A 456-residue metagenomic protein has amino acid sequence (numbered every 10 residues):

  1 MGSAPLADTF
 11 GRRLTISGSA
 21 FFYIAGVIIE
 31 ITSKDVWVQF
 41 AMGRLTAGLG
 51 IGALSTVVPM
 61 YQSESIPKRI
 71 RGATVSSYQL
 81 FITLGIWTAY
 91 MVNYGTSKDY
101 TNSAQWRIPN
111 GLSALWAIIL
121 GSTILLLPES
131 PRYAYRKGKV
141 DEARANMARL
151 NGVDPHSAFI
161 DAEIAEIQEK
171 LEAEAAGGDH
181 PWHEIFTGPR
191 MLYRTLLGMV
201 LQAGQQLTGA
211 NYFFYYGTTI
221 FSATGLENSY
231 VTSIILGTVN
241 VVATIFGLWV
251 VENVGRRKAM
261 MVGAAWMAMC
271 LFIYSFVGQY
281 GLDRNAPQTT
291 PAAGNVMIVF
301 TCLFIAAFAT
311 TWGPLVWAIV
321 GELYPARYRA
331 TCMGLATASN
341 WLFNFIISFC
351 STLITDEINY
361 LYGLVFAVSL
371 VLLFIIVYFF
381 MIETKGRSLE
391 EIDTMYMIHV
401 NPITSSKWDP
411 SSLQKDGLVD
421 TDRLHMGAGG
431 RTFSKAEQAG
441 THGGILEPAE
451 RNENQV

Functional and structural regions predicted by a protein language model:
M1-A148, A165, E169-V456: Alpha-helical transmembrane bundle of multi-pass membrane proteins
R149-A162: Short intracellular "coupling" helices and adjacent cytoplasmic loop segments at the cytosolic face of multi-pass
